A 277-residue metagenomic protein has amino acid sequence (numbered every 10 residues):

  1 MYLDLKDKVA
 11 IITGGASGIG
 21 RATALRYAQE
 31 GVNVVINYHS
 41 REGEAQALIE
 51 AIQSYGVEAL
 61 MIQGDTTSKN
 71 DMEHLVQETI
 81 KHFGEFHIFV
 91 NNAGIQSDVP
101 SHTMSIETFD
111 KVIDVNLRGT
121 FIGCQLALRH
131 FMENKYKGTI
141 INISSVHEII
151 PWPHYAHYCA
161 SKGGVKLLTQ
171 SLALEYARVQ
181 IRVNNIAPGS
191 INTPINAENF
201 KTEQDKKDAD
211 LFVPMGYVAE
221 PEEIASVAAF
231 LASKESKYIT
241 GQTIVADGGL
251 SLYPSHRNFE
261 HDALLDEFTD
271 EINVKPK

Functional and structural regions predicted by a protein language model:
V9, A16-G18: Conserved glycine-rich cofactor-binding loop
P100-S101, S105-I113, A209: Substrate-binding pocket helix/loop in short-chain dehydrogenase/reductase
C124, S161, T169: Active-site helix of classical SDR
R129, L174-R178, K237: Alpha-helical segment proximal to the catalytic Tyr-Lys
S145: Residue(s) in the substrate-gating loop at a strand-loop-helix junction that position the organic substrate next
I150, T240-K277: Short C-terminal tail/terminal secondary-structure segment of NAD(P)H-dependent dehydrogenase/reductase domains
I181-R182, V218-A246, S251-L252: C-terminal substrate-recognition "lid" of short-chain dehydrogenase/reductases
